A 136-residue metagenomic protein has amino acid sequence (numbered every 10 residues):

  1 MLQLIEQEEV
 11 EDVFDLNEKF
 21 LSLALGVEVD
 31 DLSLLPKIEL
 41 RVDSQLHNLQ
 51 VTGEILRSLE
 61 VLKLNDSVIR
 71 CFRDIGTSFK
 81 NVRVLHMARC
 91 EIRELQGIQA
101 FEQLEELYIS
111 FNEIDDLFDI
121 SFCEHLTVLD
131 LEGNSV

Functional and structural regions predicted by a protein language model:
M1-A88, R93, E106: The feature captures the LRR N-terminal capping module
D12, E102-L107, G133-V136: Phosphate-binding glycine-rich loops and adjacent basic patches that engage nucleotide phosphates, nucleic-acid
T52-E54, I75-S78, G97-A100, S110 (+1 more regions): Low-complexity, polar/charged sequence tracts that form flexible coils or short amphipathic helices and often embed
N81-R83, E102-E105, S121-T127: Change "centered on extracellular leucine-rich repeats
R93, F111, D115-D119, E124-V136: Leucine-rich repeat domain C-terminal region
